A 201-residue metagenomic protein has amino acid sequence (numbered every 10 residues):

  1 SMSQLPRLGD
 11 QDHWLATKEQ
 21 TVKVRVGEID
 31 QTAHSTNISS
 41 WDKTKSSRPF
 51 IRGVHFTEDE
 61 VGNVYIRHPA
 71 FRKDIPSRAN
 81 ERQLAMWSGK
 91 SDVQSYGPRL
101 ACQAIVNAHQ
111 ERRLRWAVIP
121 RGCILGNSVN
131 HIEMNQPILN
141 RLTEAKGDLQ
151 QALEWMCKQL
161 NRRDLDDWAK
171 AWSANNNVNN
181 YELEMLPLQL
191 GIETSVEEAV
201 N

Functional and structural regions predicted by a protein language model:
S1-V200: Polybasic, glycine- and aromatic-enriched phosphate-binding surface used to engage nucleic acids
